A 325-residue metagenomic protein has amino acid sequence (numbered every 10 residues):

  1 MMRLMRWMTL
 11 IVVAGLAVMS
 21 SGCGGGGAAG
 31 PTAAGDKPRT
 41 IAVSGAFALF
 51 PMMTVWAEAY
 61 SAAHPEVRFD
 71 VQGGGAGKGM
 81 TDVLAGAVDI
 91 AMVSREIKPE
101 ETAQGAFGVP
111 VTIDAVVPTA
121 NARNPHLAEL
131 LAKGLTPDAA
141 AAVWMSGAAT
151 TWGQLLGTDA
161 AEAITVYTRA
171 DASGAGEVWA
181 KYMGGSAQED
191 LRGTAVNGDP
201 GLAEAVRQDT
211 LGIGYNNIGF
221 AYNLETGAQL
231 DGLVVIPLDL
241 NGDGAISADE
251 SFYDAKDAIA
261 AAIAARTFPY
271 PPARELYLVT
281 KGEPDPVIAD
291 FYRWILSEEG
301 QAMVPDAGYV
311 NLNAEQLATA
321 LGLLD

Functional and structural regions predicted by a protein language model:
M1-I11: Bacterial N-terminal signal peptides that target proteins for export
V18-G22: C-terminal motif of bacterial Sec signal peptides marking the signal peptidase cleavage site
C23-G77, T81-L84, V93-I97, T102 (+3 more regions): Exported/periplasmic ABC-transporter solute-binding proteins
A87: Conserved functional loop/turn residues at catalytic and ligand-binding sites
